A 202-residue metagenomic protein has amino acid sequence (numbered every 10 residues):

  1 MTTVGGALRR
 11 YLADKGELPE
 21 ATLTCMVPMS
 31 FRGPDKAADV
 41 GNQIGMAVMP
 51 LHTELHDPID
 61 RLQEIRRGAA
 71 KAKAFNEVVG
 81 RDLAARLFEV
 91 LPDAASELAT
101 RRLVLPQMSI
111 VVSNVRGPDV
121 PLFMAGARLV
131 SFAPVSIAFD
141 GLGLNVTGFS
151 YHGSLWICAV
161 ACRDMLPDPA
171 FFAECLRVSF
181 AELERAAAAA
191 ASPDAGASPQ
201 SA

Functional and structural regions predicted by a protein language model:
M1-D35: Hydrophobic "lid/gating" helix adjacent to the active-site nucleophile that controls access to an acyl-thioester pocket
A7-D14, A72, S179-A186: Short alpha-helical functional segments enriched in proximate histidine and acidic residues
S30-P34, E54, G117-D119, Y151-G153 (+1 more regions): Short, glycine-/Ser/Thr-/acidic-enriched flexible segments
K36-G41, P58-D60, P121-G126, C158-V160 (+1 more regions): Short conserved micro-motifs at the rims of enzyme active sites and ligand-binding pockets
A37-P118: Helical lid/core segments from catalytic subdomains that handle acyl or acyl-like groups
L105-G148: Flexible, Gly/Pro-enriched loop and linker segments at secondary-structure and domain junctions
D140-A195: Extended, hydrophobic beta-loop-alpha segments that form or line the acyl/peptidyl-thioester binding and transfer paths
A197-A202: Long, low-complexity, intrinsically disordered segments
